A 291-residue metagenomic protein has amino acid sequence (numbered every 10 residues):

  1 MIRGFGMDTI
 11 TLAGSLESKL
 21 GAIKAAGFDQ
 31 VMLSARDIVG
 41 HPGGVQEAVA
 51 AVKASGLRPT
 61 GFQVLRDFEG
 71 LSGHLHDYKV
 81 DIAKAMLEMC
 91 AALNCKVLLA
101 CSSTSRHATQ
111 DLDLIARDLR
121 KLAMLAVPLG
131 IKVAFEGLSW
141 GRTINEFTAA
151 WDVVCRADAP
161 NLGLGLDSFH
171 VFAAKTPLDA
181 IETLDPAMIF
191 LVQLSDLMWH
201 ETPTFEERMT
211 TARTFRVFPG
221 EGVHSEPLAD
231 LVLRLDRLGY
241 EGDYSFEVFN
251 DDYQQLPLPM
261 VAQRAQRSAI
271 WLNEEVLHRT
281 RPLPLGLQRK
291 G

Functional and structural regions predicted by a protein language model:
M1-K96, V127, G163, L194 (+3 more regions): N-terminal pre-domain/capping segments
T9-L16, L33-E47, D67-D77, T104-D113 (+5 more regions): Acidic-and-aromatic substrate-binding clefts and catalytic sites of carbohydrate-active enzymes
E17, E69, G73-L164, A173 (+3 more regions): Active-site acidic/histidine proton-transfer and metal-coordination neighborhood in alpha/beta enzyme cores
K24, A91, D185, D236-R237: Non-catalytic positions within long, well-ordered alpha-helices that form the structural scaffold/packing of enzyme
F28, C95, I189, Y240-E241: A structural motif
Q30-V31, F62, K121-S225, V276-R279: Acidic/histidine-rich catalytic cores of soluble enzymes
V223-L238: A short, acidic, amphipathic alpha-helical segment used as a generic capping/interface helix at domain edges
D243-V248: Short acidic/histidine-rich active-site segments
